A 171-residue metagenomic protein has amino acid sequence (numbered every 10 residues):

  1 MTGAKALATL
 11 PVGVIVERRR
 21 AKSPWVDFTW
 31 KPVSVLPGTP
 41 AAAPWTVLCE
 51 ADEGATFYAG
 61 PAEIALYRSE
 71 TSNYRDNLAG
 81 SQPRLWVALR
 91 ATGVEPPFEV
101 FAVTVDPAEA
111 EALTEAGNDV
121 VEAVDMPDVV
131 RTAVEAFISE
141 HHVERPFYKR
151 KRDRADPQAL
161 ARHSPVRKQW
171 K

Functional and structural regions predicted by a protein language model:
M1-D128, V143-K171: Terminal targeting/leader modules
D128-H142: Amphipathic alpha-helical interface segments used for dimerization/assembly
